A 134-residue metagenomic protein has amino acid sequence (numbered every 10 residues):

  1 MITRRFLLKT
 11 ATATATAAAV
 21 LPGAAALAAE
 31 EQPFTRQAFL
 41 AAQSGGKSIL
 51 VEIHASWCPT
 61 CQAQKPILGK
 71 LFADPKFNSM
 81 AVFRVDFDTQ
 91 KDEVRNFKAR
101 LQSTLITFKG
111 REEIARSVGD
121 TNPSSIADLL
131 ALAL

Functional and structural regions predicted by a protein language model:
M1-A18, P22: N-terminal secretory signal peptides and thylakoid transit peptides that target proteins across membranes
A24-A28: Sec/Tat signal peptide C-region and signal peptidase I cleavage site
E31-K47: A short beta-strand-turn-helix
S44-S56: Short active-site neighborhood of thiol/selenol oxidoreductases, capturing the structured segment around
Q62-D74: Typically the conserved alpha-helix immediately C-terminal to a functionally engaged Cys/Sec in thioredoxin-like
F77-K91: Thiol-based oxidoreductase modules, predominantly thioredoxin-like and allied folds used for disulfide exchange
K98-I106: Structural micro-motif
K109-L134: Non-catalytic, surface beta->alpha helical segment in thiol-disulfide oxidoreductase systems
